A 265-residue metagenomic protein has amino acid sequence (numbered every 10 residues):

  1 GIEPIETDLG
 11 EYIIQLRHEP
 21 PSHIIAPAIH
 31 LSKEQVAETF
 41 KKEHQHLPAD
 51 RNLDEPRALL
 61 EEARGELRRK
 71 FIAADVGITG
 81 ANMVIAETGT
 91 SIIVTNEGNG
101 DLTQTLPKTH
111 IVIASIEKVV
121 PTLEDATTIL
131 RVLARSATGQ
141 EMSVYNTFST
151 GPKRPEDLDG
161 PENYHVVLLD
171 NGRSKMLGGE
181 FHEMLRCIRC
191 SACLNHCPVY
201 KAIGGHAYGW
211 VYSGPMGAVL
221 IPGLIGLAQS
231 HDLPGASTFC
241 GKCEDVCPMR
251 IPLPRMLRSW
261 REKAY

Functional and structural regions predicted by a protein language model:
G1-G179: The feature marks the mature, well-folded catalytic cores of soluble enzymes
E3, C193, C243: Residue-level detector of anion-binding/catalytic polar loops
E87, N195, D245: Short alpha-helical basic/polar micro-motif
P121-L123, A137-M142, N195-P198, A202 (+1 more regions): Acidic/polar loop patches that form or flank catalytic/metal-binding clefts of enzymes that bind anionic ligands
E124-T127, R131, S191, P254-L257 (+1 more regions): Predominant activation on well-ordered alpha-helical scaffold segments within soluble catalytic domains
L133, M184-R186: Generic hydrophobic, helix-prone segments enriched in Leu/Val/Ile
E156-M184, V199-Y265: Ferredoxin-type iron-sulfur electron-transfer modules in oxidoreductases and energy-metabolism complexes
C187, S191-L194: Phosphate-binding glycine-rich loops and their immediate beta-loop-alpha structural context
